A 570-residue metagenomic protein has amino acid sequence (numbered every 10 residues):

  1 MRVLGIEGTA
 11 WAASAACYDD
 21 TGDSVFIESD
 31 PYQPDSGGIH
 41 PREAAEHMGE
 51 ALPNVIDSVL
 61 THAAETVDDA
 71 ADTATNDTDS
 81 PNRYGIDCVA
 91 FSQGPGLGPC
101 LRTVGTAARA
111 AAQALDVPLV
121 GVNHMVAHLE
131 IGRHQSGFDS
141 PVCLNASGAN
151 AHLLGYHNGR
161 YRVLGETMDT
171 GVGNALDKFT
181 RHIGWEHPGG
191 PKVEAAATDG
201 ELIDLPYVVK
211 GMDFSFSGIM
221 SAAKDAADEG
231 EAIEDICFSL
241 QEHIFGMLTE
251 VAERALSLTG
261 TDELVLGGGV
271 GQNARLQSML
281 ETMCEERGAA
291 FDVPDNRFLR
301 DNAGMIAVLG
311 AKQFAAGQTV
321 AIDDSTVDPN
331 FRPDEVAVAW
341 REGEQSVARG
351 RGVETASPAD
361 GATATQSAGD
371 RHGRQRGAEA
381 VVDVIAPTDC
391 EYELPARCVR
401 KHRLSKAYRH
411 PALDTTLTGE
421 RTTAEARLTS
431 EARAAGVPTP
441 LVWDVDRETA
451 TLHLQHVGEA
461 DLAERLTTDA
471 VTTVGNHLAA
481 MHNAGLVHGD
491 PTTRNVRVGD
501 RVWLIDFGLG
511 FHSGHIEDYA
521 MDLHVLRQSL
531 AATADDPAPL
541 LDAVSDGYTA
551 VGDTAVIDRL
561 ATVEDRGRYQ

Functional and structural regions predicted by a protein language model:
R2-P95, R102: N-terminal beta-alpha supersecondary unit
G5-G8, L144-A146, L153-E231, G317-P329 (+2 more regions): A short helix-loop
S24, D68-P81, A195-L264, R275-E285 (+4 more regions): A contiguous, well-structured pocket-lining segment that forms one wall/lid of small-molecule binding clefts in soluble
V117-V142: Conserved phosphate-binding catalytic cores of ATP/NTP-utilizing and phosphoryl-transfer enzymes
V122, E281-I306, T319-D323: Conserved phosphate-binding/catalytic loops in two-lobed NTP-binding clefts
G369-T423: ATP-binding glycine-rich loop module of kinase domains
T418-T422, V437-V474: Conserved structural core of kinase catalytic domains
F507-Q570: C-lobe/activation-segment region of protein kinase-like
